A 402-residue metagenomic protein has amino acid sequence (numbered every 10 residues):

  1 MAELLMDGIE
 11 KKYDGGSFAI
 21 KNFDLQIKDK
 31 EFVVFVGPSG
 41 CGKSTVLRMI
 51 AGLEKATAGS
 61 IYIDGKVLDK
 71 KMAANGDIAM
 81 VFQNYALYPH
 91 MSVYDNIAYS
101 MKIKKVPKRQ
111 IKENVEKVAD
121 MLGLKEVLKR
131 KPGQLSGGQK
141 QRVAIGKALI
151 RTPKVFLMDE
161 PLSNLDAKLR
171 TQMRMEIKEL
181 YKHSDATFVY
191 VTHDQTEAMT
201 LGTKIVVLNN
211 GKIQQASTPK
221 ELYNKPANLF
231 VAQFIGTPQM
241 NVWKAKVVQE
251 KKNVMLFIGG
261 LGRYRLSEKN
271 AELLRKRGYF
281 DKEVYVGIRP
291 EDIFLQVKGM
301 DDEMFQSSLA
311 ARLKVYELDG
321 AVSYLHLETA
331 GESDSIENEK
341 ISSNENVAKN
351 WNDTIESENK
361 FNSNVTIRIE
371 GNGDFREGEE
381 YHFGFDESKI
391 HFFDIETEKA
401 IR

Functional and structural regions predicted by a protein language model:
M1-M6, E10-N22, K70-M72, K105: A short, flexible loop at the N-terminus of ABC-type nucleotide-binding domains that lies
L5, Q26, Y62, H382-G384: ABC ATPase nucleotide-binding domain
V36-P38: The feature captures the beta-strand-to-loop junction immediately N-terminal to the Walker
A51: Helix-to-loop junction immediately C-terminal to a conserved catalytic motif
T57-S60, Q110, N210, I390: Conserved coupling/switch loops of ABC nucleotide-binding domains, chiefly the family-specific signature
G59-V67: Conserved ABC transporter NBD signature motif
A73-I235: ABC ATPase nucleotide-binding domains
E250-R402: Non-catalytic connector elements of ABC transporters
